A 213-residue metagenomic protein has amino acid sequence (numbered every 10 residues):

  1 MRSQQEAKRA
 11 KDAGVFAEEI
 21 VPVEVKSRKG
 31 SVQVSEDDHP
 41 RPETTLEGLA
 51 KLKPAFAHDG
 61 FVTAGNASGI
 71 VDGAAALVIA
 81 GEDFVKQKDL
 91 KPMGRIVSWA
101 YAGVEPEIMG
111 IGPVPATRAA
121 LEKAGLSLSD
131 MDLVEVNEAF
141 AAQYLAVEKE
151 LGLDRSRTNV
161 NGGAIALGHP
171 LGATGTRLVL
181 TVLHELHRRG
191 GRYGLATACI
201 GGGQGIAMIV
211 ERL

Functional and structural regions predicted by a protein language model:
M1-Q87, E150-R157: N-terminal extracellular/periplasmic Venus flytrap/periplasmic-binding protein-like
M1-V15, L77-D83, P170-G191, M208-V210: Active-site-proximal alpha-helical scaffold in enzymes
Q5, E47, P115, A119 (+2 more regions): Short, contiguous clusters of charged residues that form electrostatic/catalytic patches at enzyme active sites, used
V15, D37, R41-T44, E105 (+4 more regions): Catalytic cores of large soluble enzymes that bind and process phosphate-bearing ligands
V23-S27, V97-A166: Active-site pocket-lining segment
V34-S35, L90, E107-M109, P170-L171 (+1 more regions): Short acidic, glycine/serine/threonine-rich loops at helix termini
E47-I111, P115, L180-T181, H187-L195 (+2 more regions): Condensing-enzyme catalytic core mediating Claisen C-C bond formation in acyl metabolism
L128, L145, K149-E150, D154-N159 (+1 more regions): Internal helix-turn-beta structural module
